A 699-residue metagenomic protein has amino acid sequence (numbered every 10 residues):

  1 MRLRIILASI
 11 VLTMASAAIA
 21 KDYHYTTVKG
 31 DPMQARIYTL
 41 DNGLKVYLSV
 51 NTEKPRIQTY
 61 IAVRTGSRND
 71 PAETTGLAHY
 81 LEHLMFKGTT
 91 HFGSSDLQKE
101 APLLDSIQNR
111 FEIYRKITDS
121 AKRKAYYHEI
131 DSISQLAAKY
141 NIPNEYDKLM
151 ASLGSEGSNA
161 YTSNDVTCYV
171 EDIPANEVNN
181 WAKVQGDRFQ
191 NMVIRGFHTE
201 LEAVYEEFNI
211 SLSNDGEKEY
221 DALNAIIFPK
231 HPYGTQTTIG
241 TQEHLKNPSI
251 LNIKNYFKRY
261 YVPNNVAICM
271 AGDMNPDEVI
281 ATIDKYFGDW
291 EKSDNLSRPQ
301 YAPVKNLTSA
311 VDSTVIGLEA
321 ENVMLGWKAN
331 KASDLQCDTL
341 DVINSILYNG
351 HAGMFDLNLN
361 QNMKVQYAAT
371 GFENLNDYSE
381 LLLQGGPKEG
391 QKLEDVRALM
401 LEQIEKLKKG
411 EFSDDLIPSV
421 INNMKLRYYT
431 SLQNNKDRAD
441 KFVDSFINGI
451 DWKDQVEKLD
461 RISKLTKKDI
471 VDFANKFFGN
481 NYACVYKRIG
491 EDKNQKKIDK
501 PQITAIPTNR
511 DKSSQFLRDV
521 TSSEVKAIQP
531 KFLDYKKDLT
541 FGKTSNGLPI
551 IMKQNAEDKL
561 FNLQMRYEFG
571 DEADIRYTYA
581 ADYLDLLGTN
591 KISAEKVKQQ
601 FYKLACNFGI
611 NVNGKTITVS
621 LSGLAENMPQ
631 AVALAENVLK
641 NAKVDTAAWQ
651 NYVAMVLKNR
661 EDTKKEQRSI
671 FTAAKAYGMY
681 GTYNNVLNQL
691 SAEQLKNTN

Functional and structural regions predicted by a protein language model:
L3-M14: Sec-dependent N-terminal signal peptides
A18-L48, N275-V315, E321-N322, G326-K328 (+4 more regions): Proteolytic maturation boundary segments
Y47-S49, K54-S67, G76-L77, S94-D187 (+10 more regions): M16 family metallopeptidases and their MPP-like homologs
I61, E82-F86, T90, D585: Active-site-flanking alpha-helical
T74-H83: Histidine-centered catalytic micro-motifs
I194, L201-E202, G216, Y220 (+4 more regions): Non-catalytic, conformational "gating/processing" segments within enzyme and secreted inhibitor domains
Y205-E217, N659: Carboxylate/His-rich catalytic cores and anion/metal-binding grooves
